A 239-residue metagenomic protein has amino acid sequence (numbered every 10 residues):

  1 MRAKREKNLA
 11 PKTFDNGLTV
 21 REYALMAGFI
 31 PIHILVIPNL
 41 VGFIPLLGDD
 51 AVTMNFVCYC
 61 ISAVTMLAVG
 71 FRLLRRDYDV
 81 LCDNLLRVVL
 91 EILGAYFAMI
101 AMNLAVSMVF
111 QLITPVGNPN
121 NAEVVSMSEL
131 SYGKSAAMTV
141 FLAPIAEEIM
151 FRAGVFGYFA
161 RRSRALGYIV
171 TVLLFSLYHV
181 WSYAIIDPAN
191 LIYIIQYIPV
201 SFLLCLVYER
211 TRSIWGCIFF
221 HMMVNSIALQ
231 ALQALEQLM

Functional and structural regions predicted by a protein language model:
R2-P31, A51-T53, L73-L104, M108 (+1 more regions): Interfacial transmembrane-helix boundary/kink motif in multi-pass membrane proteins
F14, L18, L47-V52, V80-V88 (+7 more regions): Membrane-helix interfacial "entry" motifs
R21-L73, P119-V125, K134: Alpha-helical transmembrane segments in multi-pass membrane proteins
Y23-L35, F56-V64, V88, I92-I100 (+8 more regions): Alpha-helical transmembrane spans of integral membrane proteins, capturing the lipid-embedded, hydrophobic core of TM
V36-L47, V109-I113, V180-A184: Juxtamembrane "helix-exit" motif on the non-cytosolic side of transmembrane helices
L46-G48, R75-A143, Q233, L238-M239: Juxtamembrane helix-loop-helix connectors linking adjacent transmembrane helices in multi-pass membrane enzymes
A68-Y78, V207-T211: Structural signal for the C-terminal ends of transmembrane alpha-helices and the immediately following loop
L104, Y132-M239: Transmembrane helix-loop-helix hairpins at the membrane interface of multi-pass integral membrane proteins
